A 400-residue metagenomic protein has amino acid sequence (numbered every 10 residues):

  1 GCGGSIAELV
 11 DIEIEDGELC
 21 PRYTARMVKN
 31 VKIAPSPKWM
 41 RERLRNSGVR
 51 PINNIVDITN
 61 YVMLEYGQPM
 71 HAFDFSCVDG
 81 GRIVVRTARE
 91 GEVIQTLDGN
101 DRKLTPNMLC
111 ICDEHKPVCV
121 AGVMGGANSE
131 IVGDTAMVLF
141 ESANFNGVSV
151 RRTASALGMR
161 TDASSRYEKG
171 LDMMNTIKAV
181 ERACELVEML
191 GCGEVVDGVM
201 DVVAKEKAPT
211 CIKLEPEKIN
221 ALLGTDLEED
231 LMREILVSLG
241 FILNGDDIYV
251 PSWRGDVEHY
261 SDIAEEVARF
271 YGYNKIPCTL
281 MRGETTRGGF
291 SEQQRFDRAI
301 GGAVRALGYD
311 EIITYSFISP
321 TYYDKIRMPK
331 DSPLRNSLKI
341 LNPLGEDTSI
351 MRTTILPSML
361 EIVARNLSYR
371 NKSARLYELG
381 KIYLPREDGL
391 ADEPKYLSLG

Functional and structural regions predicted by a protein language model:
G1-E15, G191-I219, T225-D226, I263: Terminal amphipathic helices with adjacent charged low-complexity linkers/tails
G1-Y23, L64, V150, I263-G272: Conserved oxyanion/phosphate-binding beta-strand-loop segments in alpha/beta enzyme cores
E13-L19, V150-R160, V199-K213, Y273-L280 (+1 more regions): Flexible hinge/switch segments at interdomain interfaces of large molecular machines
I14, V148, E206-I212, G255-Y273 (+2 more regions): Core structural elements
E18-A25, L44, R160-S165, K213-N220: Gly-rich Lys/Arg/Thr-decorated short loops/hinges at beta-loop-alpha junctions or inter-strand turns that position
R22, T59, G80-G81, A204-K205 (+2 more regions): Short, conserved phosphate-binding/catalytic loop or strand-edge motifs used in phosphoryl-/nucleotidyl-transfer
V28-N60, E65, F75-V78, V84-V203 (+1 more regions): TRNA-recognition modules of translation machinery and tRNA-sensing kinases, especially anticodon-binding
I212-A374: Extended, well-folded interaction surfaces typified by the phenylalanyl-tRNA synthetase beta subunit core
